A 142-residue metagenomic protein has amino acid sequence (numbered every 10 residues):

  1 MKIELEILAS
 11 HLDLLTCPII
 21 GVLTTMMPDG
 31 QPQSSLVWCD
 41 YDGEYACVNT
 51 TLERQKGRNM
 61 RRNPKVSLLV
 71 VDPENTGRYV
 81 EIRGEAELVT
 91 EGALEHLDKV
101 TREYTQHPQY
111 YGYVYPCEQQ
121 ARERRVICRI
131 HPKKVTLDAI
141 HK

Functional and structural regions predicted by a protein language model:
M1-C17: Extreme N-terminal tail/first-helix region
M1-L5, P73, R78-K142: Charged, gly/pro-rich active-site loop segments
I7-H11, K56, H96: Hydrophobic alpha-helical segments typical of transmembrane helices and their membrane-interface/capping positions
H11, I19, E44, R78 (+1 more regions): A generic secondary-structure signal marking the coil-to-beta-strand transition
D13-T16, R61-R62, A121: Alpha-helix boundary recognition
L14, D42, E87-V89: Short alpha-helical scaffold segments that flank and stabilize functional sites
P18-L52, M60, V66-V70, Y79-I82: Short beta-strand segments
R54-K56, N75: Short, surface-exposed beta-strand-loop junctions and turns on beta-sheet-rich folds
